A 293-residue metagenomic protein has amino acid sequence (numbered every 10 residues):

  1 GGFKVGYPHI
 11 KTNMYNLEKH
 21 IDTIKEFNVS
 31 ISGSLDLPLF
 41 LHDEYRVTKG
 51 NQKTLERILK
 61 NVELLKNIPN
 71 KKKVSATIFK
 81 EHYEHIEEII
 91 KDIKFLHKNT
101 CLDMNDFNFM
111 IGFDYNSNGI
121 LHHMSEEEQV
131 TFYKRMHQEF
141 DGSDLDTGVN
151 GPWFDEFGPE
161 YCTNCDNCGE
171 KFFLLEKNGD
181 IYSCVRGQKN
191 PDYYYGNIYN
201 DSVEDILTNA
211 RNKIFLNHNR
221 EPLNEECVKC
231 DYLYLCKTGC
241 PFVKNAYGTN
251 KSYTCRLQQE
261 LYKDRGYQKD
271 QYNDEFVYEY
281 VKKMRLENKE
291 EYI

Functional and structural regions predicted by a protein language model:
G1-L39: Conserved SAM/AdoMet-binding glycine-rich loop
G6, F154, A210: Short, basic, glycine/proline-bearing loop/turn elements
L35-L39, F113, Y234: Short, small-residue-rich loop/turn micro-motifs
F40-C168, L174-N178, N190-Y195: Radical SAM enzyme [4Fe-4S]-AdoMet core and its adjacent flexible, acidic and glycine-rich loops/tails across
C184-V185: Short linear motifs in exposed loops
Q188-I293: Flexible mid-to-C-terminal extensions adjoining Fe-S/redox cofactors in radical SAM and related proteins
